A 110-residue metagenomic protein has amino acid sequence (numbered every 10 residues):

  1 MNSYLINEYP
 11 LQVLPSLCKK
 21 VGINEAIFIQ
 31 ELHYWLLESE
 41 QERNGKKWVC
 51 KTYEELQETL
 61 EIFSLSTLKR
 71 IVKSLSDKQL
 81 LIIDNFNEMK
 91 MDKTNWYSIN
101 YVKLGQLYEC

Functional and structural regions predicted by a protein language model:
M1-A26, E38-K47, E55, T59: Positively charged, structured surface patches that bind polyanionic biopolymers
N2, Q12-L14, L81, M89 (+1 more regions): Poly-acidic low-complexity segments
L36-W96: Winged helix-turn-helix DNA-binding recognition segment
K73, D77, Y101-C110: Charged low-complexity intrinsically disordered patches
